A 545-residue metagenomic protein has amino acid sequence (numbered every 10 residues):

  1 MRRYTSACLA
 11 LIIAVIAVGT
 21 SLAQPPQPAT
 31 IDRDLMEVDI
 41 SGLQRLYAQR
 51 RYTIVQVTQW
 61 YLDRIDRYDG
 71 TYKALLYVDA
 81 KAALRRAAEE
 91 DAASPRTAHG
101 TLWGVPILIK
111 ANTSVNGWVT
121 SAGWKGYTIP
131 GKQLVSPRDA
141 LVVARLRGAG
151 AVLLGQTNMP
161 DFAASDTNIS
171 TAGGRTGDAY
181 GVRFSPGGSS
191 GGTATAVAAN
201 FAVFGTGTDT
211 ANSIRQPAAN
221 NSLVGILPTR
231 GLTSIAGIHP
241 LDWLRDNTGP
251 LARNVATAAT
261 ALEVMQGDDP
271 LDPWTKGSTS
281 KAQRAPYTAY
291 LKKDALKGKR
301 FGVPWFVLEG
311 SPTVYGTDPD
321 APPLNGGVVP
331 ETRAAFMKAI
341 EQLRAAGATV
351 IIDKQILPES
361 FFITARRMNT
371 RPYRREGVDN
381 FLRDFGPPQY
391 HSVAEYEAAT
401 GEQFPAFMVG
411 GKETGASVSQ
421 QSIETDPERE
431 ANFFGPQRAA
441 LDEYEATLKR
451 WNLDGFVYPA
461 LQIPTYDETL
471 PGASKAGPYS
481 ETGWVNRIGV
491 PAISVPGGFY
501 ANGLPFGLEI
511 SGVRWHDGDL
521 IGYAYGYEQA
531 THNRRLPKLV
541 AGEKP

Functional and structural regions predicted by a protein language model:
M1-L9: Bacterial N-terminal signal peptides that target proteins for export
C8-V18: Bacterial N-terminal signal peptides
T20-L22: Sec/Tat signal peptide C-region and signal peptidase I cleavage site
Q24-P95, V264-Y479, Q529-P545: Amidase signature
P25-A211, T229, R253, M265 (+3 more regions): Gly/Ser-rich catalytic/binding loops embedded in alpha/beta enzyme cores
D63-R64, A80-A82, N112-N116, V135 (+9 more regions): Solvent-exposed loop/turn segments at secondary-structure junctions within structured extracellular/periplasmic domains
R67, V152, A198-S311, T317-A321 (+4 more regions): Structural helix-boundary/capping segments
A122-R138, D166-F184, F201, A211 (+6 more regions): Peri-catalytic substrate-binding/gating loops that frame the active-site cleft of hydrolases
